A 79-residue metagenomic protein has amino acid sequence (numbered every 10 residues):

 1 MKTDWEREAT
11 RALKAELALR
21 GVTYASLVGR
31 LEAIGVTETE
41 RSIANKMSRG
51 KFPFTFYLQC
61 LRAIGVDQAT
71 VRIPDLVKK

Functional and structural regions predicted by a protein language model:
M1-T23, G29-R30: A short, Lys/Arg-rich alpha-helix, primarily the initiator
K2-D4, A15, A69-K79: Short, charged recognition helix plus adjacent turn of helix-turn-helix-like nucleic-acid-binding domains
R30, I34, A63: Residues within the alpha-helical elements of helix-turn-helix
A33-K51: Recognition helix of helix-turn-helix/homeodomain-like DNA-binding domains that insert into the DNA major groove
P53-V71: DNA major-groove recognition helix of helix-turn-helix/homeodomain DNA-binding modules
